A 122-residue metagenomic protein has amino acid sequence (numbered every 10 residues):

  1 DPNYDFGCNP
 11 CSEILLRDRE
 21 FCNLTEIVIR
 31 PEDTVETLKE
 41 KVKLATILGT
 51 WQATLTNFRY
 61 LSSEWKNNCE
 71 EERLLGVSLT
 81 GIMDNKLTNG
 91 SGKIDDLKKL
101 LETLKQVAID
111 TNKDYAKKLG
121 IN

Functional and structural regions predicted by a protein language model:
D1-N89: Function-dense linear segments that define catalytic or interfacial modules in macromolecule-processing proteins
G90-N122: Gly/Pro-rich turn-and-neighbor structural signature
